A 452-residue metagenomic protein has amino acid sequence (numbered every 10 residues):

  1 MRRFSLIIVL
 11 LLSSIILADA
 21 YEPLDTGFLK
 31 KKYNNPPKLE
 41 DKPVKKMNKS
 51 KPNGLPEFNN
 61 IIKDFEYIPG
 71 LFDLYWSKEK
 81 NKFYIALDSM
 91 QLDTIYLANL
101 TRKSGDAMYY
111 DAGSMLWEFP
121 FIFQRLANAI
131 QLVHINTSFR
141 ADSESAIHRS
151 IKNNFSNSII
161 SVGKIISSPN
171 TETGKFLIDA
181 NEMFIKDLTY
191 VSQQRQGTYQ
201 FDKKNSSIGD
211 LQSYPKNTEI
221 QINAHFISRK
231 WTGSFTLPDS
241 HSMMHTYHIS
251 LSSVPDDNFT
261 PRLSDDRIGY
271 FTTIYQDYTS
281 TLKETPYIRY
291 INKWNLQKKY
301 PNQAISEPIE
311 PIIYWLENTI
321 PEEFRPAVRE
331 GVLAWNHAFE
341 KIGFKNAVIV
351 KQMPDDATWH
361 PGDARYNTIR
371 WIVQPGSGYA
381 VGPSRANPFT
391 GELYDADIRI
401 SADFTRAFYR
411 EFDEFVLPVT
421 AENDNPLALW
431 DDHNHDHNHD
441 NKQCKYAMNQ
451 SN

Functional and structural regions predicted by a protein language model:
M1-F4: Positively charged n-region of N-terminal signal peptides that target proteins for export
L6-I8: Short helix-onset patch at the extreme N-terminus, typifying the N->h transition of secretory signal peptides
L10-A18: Hydrophobic h-region of N-terminal signal peptides that target proteins for export in Gram-negative bacteria
L11, Q297, A327-A334, A338-I342: Generic, well-ordered alpha-helical scaffold segments in large soluble proteins
Y21-I320, A338, I342, M353-N452: Auxiliary tRNA-acceptor-end handling modules of aminoacyl-tRNA synthetases
P321-R325: Alpha-helix N-cap/helix-initiation motif
V348: Conserved structured catalytic cores and adjacent interaction surfaces of nucleotide-binding/hydrolyzing enzymes
